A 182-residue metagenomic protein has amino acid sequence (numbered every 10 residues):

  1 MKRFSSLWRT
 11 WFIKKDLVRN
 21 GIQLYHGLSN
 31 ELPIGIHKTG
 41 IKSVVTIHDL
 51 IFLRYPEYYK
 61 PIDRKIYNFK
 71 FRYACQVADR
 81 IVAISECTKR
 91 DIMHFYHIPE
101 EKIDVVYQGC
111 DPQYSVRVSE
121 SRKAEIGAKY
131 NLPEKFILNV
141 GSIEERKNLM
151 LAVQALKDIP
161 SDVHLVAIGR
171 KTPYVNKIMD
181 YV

Functional and structural regions predicted by a protein language model:
M1-V182: Carbohydrate transferase catalytic cores enriched for Leloir-type hexosyltransferases
